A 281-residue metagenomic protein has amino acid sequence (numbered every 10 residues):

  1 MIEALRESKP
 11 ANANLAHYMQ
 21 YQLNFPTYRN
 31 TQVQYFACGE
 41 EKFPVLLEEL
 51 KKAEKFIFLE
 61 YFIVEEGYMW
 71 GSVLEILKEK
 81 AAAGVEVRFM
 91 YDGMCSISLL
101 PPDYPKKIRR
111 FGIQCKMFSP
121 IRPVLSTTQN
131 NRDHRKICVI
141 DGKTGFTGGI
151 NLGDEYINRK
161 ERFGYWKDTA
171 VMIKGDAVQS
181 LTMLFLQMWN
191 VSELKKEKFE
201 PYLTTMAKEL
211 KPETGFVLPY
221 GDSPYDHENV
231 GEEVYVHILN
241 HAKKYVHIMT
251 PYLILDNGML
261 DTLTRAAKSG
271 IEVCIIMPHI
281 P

Functional and structural regions predicted by a protein language model:
M1-E232, H237, H241, R265 (+1 more regions): N-terminal localization/anchoring segments of enzymes in phospholipid and broader phosphate metabolism
I150, P251-Y252: Active-site metal-binding loops of divalent metal-dependent hydrolases
A242, Y252-C274, H279: Helical hairpin unit composed of two closely spaced alpha helices linked by a short loop
